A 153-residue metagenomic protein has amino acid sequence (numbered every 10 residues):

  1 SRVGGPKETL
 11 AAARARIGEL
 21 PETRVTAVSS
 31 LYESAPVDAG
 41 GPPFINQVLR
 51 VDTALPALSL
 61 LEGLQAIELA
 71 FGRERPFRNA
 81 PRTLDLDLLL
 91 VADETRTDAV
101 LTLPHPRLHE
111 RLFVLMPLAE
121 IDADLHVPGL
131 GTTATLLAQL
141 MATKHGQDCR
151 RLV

Functional and structural regions predicted by a protein language model:
S1-T23, S29-E33: N-terminal beta1-alpha1 ligand-phosphate binding loop
G5, S34-I45, L55-L61, Q65-V153: Flexible, gly/pro- and Lys/Arg-enriched active-site loops
R24-V25, R75: Secondary-structure boundary/capping signal
A27-V28, R151: A structural preference for short, hydrophobic beta-strand core positions in alpha/beta folds
D52: Extracellular and analogous surface-interaction loops
